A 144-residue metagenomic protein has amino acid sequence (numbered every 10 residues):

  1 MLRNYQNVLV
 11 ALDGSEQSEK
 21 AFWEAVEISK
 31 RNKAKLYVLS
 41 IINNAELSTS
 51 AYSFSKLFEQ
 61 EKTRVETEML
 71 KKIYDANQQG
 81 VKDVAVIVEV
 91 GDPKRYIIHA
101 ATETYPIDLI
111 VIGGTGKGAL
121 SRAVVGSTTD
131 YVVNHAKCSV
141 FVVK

Functional and structural regions predicted by a protein language model:
M1-R3, Y74-I110: Structural beta-alpha unit
L2-Y52, Q79: Small/aliphatic-rich secondary-structure junction motif
A21, S48-A51, Y96-H99, R122-V124: Short, well-ordered secondary-structure micro-motifs
L39, A85-E89, F141: General small-molecule cofactor/ligand-binding pocket signal
I42, V88-D92, T115: Short beta->alpha linker loops
S55-T67: A short acidic, glycine-rich active-site loop that binds or catalyzes chemistry on phosphate/adenosine moieties
T102-K144: Gly/Ser-rich helix-loop-strand patches that form or flank binding pockets for ribonucleotide-derived cofactors
